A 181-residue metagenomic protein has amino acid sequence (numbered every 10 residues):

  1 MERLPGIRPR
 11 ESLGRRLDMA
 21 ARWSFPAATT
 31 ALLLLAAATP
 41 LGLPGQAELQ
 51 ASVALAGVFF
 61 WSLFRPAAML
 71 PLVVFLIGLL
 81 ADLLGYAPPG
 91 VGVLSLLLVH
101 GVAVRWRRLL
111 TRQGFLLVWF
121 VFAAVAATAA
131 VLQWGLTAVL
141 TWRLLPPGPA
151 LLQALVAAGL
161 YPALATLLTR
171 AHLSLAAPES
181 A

Functional and structural regions predicted by a protein language model:
M1-A181: Terminal, non-globular segments
